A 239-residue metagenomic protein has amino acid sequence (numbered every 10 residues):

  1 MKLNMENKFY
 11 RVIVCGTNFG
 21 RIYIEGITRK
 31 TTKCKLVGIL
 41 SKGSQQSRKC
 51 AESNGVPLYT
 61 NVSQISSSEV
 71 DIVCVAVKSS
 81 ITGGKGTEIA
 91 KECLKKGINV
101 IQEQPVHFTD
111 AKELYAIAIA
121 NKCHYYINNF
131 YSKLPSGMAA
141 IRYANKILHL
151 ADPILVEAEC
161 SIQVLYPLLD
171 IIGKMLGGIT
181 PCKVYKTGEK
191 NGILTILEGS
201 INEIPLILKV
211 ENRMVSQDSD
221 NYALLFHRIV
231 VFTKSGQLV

Functional and structural regions predicted by a protein language model:
M1-N54: N-terminal Rossmann-like dinucleotide-binding module
N7-F9, L36, V70, K95-G97 (+3 more regions): A general structural motif
I13-C15, L40, A76, N128 (+1 more regions): Short hydrophobic segments within beta-strands
I27, R48-N54, E113-A116, L169-M175: Short, aromatic/basic amphipathic alpha-helical patches
A51-P57, A120-Y125: A short helix-to-beta-strand connector/capping loop
N54, L58-I117: Beta-loop-alpha module in the N-terminal Rossmann-like domain of NAD(P)-dependent dehydrogenases, especially those
I101, H107-I171: A contiguous active-site-proximal alpha/beta segment in oxidoreductase catalytic domains
Y166-V239: Contiguous beta-strand/loop segments that form the cofactor/metal-binding neighborhood of enzyme cores
